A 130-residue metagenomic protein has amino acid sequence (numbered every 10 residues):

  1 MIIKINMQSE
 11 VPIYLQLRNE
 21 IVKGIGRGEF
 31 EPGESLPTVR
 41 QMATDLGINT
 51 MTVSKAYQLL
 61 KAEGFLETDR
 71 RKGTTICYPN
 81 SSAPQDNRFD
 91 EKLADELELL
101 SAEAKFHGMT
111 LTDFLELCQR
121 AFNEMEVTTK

Functional and structural regions predicted by a protein language model:
M1-S35, Q41, E91, D95 (+1 more regions): Extreme N-terminal segment that seeds HTH/winged-HTH DNA-binding domains in transcriptional regulators
E10-V11, G28-E29, T44-G47, R71-T74 (+1 more regions): Short hydrophobic/aromatic-rich motifs at helix boundaries and adjacent loops
Y14, T38, K72-F89: Short, cationic-aromatic polyanion-contact patches
V22, T44, L59, T74-I76: General helical structural elements
E29-F30, K61-R71, C77-Y78: Beta-hairpin "wing" of winged helix-turn-helix
S35-E67: N-terminal helix-turn-helix
L46, N80-S81, E124-E126: Short secondary-structure transition/capping segments
